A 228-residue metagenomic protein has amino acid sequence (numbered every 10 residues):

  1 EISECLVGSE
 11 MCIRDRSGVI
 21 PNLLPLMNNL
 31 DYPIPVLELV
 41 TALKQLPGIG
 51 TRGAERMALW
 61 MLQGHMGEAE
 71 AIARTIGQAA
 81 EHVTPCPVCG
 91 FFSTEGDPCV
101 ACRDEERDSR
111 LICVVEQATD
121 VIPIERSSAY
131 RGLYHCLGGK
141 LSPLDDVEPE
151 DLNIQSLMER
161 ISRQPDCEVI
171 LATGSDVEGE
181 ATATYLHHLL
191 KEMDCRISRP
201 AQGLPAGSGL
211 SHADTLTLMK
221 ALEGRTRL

Functional and structural regions predicted by a protein language model:
E1-D15: Single conserved hydrophobic/aromatic residue that forms the stacking wall/gate of nucleotide- or nucleobase-binding
N29-L37, T41, Q45, E55-I112 (+1 more regions): Cys/His-rich Zn2+-binding cysteine-cluster or related metal-binding knuckle/ribbon modules and their
G96-L152: Glycine-rich, flexible N-terminal cofactor/catalytic loop recognition
L111-E116, D166-E178: Acidic beta-strand-to-loop metal/phosphate-binding motif
A118-T119, G139-L141, G174-D176, A201-P205: Short, ordered loop/turn segments at secondary-structure junctions
E178-K191: Short Gly/Thr/Asp-enriched flexible loops that form oxyanion-binding sites at enzyme active sites
R196-S198, Q202, A206-L228: Conserved phosphate-handling catalytic cores of large alpha/beta enzymes
